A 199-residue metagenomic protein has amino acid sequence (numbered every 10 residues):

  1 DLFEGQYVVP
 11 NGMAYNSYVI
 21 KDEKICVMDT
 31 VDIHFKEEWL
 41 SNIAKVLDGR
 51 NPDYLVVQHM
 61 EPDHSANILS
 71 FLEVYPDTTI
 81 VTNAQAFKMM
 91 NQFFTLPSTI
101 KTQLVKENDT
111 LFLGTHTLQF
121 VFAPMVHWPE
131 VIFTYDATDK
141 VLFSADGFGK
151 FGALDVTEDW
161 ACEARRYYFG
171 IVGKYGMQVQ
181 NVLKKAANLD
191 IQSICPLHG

Functional and structural regions predicted by a protein language model:
D1-K45, F133-D136, K140-S144: Conserved beta-strand hairpin/beta-sheet module of binuclear metal-dependent hydrolase folds, prominently
F3-V8, V31-H34, V57-H59, L118-P124 (+1 more regions): Short, flexible loop segments at the rims of nucleotide/cofactor-binding pockets, characterized by
E23, H34-V81: Active-site metal-binding motif and surrounding structural segment of the metallo-beta-lactamase
M28-T30, P52-M60, I80-N83, L142-D146 (+1 more regions): Active-site neighborhood of phospho(di)ester-bond hydrolases with catalytic His/Asp-centered motifs
M60-S65, F87-M90, H127-W128, G149-G152: Active-site environment of divalent metal-dependent phosphoester hydrolases
V81-V131, Y175-L183: Metallo-beta-lactamase
T117-G199: Metallo-beta-lactamase
